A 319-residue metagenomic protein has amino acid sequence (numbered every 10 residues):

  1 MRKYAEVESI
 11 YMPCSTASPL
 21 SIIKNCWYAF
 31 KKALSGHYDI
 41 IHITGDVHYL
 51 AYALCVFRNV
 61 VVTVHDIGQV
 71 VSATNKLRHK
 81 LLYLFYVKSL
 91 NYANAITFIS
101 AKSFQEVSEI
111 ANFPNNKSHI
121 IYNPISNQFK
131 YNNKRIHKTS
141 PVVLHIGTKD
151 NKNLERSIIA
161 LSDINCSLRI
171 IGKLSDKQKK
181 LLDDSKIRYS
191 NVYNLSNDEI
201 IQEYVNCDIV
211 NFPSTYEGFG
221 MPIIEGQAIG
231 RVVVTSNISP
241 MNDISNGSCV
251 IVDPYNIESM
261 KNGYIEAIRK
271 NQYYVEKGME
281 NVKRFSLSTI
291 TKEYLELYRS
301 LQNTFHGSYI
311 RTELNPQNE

Functional and structural regions predicted by a protein language model:
M1-A51, Y189: Active-site donor-binding segments of glycosyltransferases and PAPS-dependent sulfotransferases
K31, K76-I96: Membrane-proximal helix-turn-helix segments that form the acceptor-binding/catalytic region of lipid-linked
K102, P124: Carbohydrate-associated surface elements
I136-K152, I158, S162, R169: Conserved donor-binding/catalytic core segment of Leloir-type glycosyltransferases
G172, Q178-I201: Nucleotide-activated donor-binding/catalytic signature segment of Leloir-type glycosyltransferases, i.e., the conserved
T215: Aromatic "clamp/platform" in nucleotide-sugar-dependent glycosyltransferases that forms part of the donor/acceptor
I223, R231-T235: Short hydrophobic beta-strand element within catalytic cores of glycosyltransferases and related nucleotide-activated
C249-E258, Y264-N271: Conserved acidic donor-binding segment of nucleotide-sugar-dependent glycosyltransferases
